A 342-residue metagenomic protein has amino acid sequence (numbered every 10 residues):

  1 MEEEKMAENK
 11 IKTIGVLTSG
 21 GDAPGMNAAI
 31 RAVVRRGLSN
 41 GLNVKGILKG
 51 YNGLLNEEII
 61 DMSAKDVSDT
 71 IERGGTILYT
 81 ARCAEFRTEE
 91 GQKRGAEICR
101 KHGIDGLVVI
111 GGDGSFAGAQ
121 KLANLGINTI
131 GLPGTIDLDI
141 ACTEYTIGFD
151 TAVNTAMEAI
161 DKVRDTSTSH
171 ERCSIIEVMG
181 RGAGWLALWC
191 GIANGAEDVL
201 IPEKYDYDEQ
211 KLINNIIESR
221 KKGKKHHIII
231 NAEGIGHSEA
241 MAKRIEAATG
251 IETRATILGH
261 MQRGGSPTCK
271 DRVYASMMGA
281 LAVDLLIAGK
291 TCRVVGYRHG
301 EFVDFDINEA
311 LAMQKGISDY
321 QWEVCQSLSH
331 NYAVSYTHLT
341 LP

Functional and structural regions predicted by a protein language model:
E8-L55: N-terminal phosphate-binding or glycine-rich loops at protein starts, especially the Walker A/P-loop of NTPases
A29-V33, G114-I127, A187: Short Gly/Thr/Asp-enriched flexible loops that form oxyanion-binding sites at enzyme active sites
L54-L107, I147-N154, E158: Glycine-rich oxoanion-binding loops at beta->alpha junctions
V109-G111, K121, F149-E252, T256: Accessory alpha-helical/coil subdomains and C-terminal extensions that flank or cap enzyme catalytic cores
A123-T146, L200-K204, I257: Short, acidic/small-residue loops that bind anionic groups at enzyme active sites
E252, L258-V334: C-terminal active-site/capping subdomain that shapes the small-molecule cofactor and substrate pocket of enzyme
T337-P342: Conserved small/polar residues in nucleotide/adenosyl-binding loops
